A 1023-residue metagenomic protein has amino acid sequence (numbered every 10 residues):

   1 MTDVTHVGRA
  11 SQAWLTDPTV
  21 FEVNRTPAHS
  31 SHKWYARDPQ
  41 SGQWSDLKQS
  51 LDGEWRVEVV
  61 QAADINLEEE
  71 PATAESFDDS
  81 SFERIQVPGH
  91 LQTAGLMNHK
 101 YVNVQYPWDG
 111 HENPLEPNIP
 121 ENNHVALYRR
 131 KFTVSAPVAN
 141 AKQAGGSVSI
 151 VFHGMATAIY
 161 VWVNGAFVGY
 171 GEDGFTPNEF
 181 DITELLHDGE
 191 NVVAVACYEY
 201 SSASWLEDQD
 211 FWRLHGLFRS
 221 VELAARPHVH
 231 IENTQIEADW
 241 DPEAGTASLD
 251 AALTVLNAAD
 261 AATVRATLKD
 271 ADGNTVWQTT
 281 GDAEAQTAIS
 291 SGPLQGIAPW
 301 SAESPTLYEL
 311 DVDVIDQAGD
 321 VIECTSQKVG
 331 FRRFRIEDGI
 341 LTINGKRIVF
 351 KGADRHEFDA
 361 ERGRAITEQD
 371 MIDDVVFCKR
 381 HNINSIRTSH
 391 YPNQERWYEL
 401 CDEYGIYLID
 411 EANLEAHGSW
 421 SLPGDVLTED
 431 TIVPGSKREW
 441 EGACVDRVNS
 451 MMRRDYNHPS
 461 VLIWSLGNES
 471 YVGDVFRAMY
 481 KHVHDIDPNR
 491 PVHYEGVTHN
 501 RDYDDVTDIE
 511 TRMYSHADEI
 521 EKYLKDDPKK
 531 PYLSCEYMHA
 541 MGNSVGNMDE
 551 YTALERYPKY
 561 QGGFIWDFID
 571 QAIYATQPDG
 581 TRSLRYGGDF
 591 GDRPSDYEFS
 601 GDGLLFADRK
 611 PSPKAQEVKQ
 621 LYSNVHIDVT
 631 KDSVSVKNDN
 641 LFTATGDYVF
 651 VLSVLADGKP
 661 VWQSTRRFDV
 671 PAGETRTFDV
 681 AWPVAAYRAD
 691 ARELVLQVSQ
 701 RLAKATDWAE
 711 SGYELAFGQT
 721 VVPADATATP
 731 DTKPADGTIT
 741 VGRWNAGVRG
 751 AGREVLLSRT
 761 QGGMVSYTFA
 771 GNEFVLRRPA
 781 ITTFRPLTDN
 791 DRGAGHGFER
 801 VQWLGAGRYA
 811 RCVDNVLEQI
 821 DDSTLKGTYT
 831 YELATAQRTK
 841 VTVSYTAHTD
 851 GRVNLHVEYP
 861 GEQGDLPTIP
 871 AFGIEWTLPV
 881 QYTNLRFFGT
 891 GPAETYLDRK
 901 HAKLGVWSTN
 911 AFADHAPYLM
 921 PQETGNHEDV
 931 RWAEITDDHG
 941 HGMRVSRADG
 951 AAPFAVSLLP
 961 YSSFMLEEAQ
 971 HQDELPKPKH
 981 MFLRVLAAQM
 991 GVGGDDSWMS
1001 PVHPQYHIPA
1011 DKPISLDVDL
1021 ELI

Functional and structural regions predicted by a protein language model:
M1-P107, A196, Y200, T552 (+1 more regions): Accessory carbohydrate-binding/adhesion or oligomerization-edge regions at the termini of glycan-active proteins
T2-G42, A166, V321-S635, D639-P660: Extended substrate-binding grooves/exosites of carbohydrate-active enzymes
T2-G42, R56-V60, N98, N118-N233 (+5 more regions): Accessory beta-strand-rich segments of carbohydrate-active enzymes
A10, N98, N103, E112-N118 (+9 more regions): An acidic-aromatic loop/edge-strand motif
T93, E199, S301, A681-A691 (+2 more regions): Beta-strand/loop-rich accessory regions of lumenal/periplasmic or secreted enzymes, predominantly carbohydrate-active
V161-V163, G245-D282, S290, V634-R666 (+2 more regions): Beta-strand-rich binding/interaction modules
H187-E190, A252-E337, A686-D690, L694-P734 (+1 more regions): Extended acidic/polar, glycine-enriched regions that form or flank non-catalytic beta-rich accessory modules
E207-I231, D579-K659, P683-A728, S758 (+6 more regions): Catalytic cores of secreted or luminal carbohydrate-active enzymes
